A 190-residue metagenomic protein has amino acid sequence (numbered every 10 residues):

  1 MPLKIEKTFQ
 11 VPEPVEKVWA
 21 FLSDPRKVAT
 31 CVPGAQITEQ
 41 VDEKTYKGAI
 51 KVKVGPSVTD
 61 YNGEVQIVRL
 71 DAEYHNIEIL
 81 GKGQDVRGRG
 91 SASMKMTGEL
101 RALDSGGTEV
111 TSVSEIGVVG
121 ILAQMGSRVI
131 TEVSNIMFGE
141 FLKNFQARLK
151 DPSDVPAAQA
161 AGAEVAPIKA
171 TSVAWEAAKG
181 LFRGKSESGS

Functional and structural regions predicted by a protein language model:
M1, Q40, G55-Y61, G88-A92 (+1 more regions): A generic structural micro-feature
M1-T45, A49-K51, G55, E164-S190: Hydrophobic ligand-binding cavity/cleft-lining segments
P2-T8, T45-K47, D60-N62, N76 (+2 more regions): Intrinsic-disorder/low-complexity, polar/charged segments enriched in Ser/Thr/Lys/Arg/Asp/Glu/Gln
P14, E43, A72-E73, L103-G106: Short strand-connecting beta-turns/loops that link adjacent beta-strands
V18-L22, V28, I67, S112 (+1 more regions): Hydrophobic pocket/interface hotspot
Q40-G83, G189: Glycine-rich portal/gate segments that line the openings of hydrophobic small-molecule binding cavities
E64, R69, G83-V133: Beta-strand/loop substructures that line and gate deep hydrophobic ligand-binding cavities in soluble
I121-A157: A conserved amphipathic terminal alpha-helix motif
